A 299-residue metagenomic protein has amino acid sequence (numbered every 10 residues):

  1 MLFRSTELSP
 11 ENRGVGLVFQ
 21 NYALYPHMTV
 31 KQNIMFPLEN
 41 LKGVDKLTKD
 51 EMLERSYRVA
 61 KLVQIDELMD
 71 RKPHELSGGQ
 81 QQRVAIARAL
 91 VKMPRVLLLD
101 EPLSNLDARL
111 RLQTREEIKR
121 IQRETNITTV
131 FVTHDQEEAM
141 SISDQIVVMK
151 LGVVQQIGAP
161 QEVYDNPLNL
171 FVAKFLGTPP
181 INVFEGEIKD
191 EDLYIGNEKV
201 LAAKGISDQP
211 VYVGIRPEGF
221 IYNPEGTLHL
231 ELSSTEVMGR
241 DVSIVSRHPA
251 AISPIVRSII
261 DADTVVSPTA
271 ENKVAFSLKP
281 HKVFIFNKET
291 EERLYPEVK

Functional and structural regions predicted by a protein language model:
M1-L2: Short, small-residue-biased leader/transition segments that mark boundaries at the very start of proteins
S5, M52, L294: Short clusters of hydrophobic/aromatic residues that line enzyme substrate/ligand-binding pockets
L8, Q113, N166, K174-F175 (+2 more regions): Residues that scaffold the ATP/ADP-binding catalytic core of kinase and kinase-like folds
P10-G16, Q20, L24-F171: ABC ATPase nucleotide-binding domains
D165-I188, G214: C-terminal boundary and immediately downstream tail of ABC-type ATPase nucleotide-binding domains
D192-K299: Non-catalytic connector elements of ABC transporters
